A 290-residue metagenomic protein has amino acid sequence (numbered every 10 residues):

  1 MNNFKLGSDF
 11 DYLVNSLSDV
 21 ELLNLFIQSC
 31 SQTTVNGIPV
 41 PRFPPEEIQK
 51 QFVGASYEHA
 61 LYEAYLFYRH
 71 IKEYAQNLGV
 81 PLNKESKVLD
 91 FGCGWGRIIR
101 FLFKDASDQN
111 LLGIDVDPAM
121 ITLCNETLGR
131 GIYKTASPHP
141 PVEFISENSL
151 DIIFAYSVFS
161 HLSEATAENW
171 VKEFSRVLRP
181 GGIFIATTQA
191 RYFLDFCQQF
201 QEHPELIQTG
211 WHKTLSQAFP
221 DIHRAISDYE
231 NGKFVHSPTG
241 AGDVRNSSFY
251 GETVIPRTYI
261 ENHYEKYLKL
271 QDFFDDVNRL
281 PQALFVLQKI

Functional and structural regions predicted by a protein language model:
N2-E85, G94-V142, E164, N169 (+1 more regions): Class I (Rossmann-like) S-adenosyl-L-methionine-dependent methyltransferase catalytic domain, capturing the SAM-binding
K87, N110, S149-D151: Structural signature of beta-strand start/N-cap positions in the alpha/beta core of ABC transporter nucleotide-binding
D90: Class I SAM-dependent methyltransferase core
V142-I153: A short acidic, Gly/Pro-enriched loop at the edge of an enzyme's catalytic core that lines a small-molecule cofactor
D151-A165: A short SAM/SAH-binding and catalytic strip from SAM-dependent methyltransferases
E168-P180: A short glycine-rich, Lys/Arg-flanked "PGG" loop and its adjoining helix->strand segment in the class I
